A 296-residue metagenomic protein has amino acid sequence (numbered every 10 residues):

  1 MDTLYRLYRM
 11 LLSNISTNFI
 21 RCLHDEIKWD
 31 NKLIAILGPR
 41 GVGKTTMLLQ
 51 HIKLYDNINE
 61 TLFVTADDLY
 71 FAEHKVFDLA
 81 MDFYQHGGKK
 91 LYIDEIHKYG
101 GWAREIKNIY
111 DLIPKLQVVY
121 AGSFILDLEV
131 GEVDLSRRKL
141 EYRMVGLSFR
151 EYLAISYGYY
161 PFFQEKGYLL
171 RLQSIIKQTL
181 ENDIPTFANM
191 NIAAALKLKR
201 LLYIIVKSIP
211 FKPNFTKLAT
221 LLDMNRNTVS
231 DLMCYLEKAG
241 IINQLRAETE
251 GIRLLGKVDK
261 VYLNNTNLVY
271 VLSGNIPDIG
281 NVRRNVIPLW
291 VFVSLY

Functional and structural regions predicted by a protein language model:
M1-E26: N-terminal pre-Walker A segment at the start of P-loop NTPase domains
D2-Y8, V145-I279, R283-V286, W290: Interdomain hinge/linker elements that couple catalytic modules in large macromolecular machines
I36: Hydrophobic anchor at the beta1->P-loop junction of P-loop NTPases
R40-G41: Walker A (P-loop) phosphate-binding loop of P-loop NTPases
K44-T45: Conserved lysine of the Walker
I58-G87: Short glycine-rich substrate-engagement loop in P-loop NTPases that contacts/grips substrate
Q117-S123: Structural recognition of the conserved hydrophobic beta-strand(s) that form the central parallel beta-sheet of P-loop
L126-L140: Short regulatory helix/loop adjacent to the ATP-binding pocket of P-loop NTPases
